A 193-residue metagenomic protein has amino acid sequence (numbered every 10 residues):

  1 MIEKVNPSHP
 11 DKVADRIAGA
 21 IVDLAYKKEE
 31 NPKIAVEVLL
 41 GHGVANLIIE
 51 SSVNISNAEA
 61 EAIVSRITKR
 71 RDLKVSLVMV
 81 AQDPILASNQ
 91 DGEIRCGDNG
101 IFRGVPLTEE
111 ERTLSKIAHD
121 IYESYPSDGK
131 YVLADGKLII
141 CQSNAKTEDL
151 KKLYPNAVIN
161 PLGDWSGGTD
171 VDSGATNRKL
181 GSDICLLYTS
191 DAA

Functional and structural regions predicted by a protein language model:
M1-E3, V36-S52, G100-G104, A134-I139: Short glycine-rich, basic-tinged beta-strand/loop micro-motifs
M1-K33: N-terminal, positively charged regions that mediate nucleic acid binding
I17-A20, A25, A58-R71, D149-Y154: Short, non-transmembrane amphipathic alpha-helical segments
N31-D91: Glycine-rich, N-terminal phosphate-binding loop and its surrounding beta-alpha-beta segment
N46-I48, I139-C141, V158, G174 (+1 more regions): Structured core elements
I49-A58, W165-L180: Short glycine/threonine-rich loop-to-helix capping motif typified by GTGT followed within a few residues by an Asp-Pro
K69-V171: Glycine-rich, mobile lid/loop segments that gate access to catalytic sites or pores
Y188-A193: Conserved small/polar residues in nucleotide/adenosyl-binding loops
